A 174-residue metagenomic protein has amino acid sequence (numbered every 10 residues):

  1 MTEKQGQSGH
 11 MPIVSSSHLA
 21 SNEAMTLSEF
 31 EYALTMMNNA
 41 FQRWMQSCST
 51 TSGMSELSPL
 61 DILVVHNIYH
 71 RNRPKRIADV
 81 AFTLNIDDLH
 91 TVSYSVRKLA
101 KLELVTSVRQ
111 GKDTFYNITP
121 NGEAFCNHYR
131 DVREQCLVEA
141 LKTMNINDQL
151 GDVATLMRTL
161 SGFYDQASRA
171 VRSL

Functional and structural regions predicted by a protein language model:
M1-E23, N147-L174: C-terminal regulatory/oligomerization modules of transcriptional regulators
M1-S55: N-terminal leader segment of winged-helix/HTH proteins
M37, F41, Y129-M144, L156-A170: Alpha-helical linker/hinge and terminal dimerization helices associated with HTH transcriptional regulators
Q46-D87: N-terminal helix-turn-helix DNA-binding core of bacterial DNA-binding proteins
M54-S58, S93, K98, N117 (+2 more regions): Short glycine/proline-centered loop/turn elements that form peptide/ligand docking sites
P74-T114: Canonical helix-turn-helix DNA-binding module
R97-G151: Charged, amphipathic alpha-helical coiled-coil/dimerization segments
